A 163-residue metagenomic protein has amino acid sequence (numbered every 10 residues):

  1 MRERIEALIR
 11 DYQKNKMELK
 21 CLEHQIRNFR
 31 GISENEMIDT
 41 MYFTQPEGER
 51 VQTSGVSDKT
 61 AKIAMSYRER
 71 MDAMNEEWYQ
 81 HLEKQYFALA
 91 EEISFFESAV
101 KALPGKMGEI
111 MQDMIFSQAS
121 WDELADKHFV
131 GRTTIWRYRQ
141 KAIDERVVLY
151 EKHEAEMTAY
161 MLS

Functional and structural regions predicted by a protein language model:
M1-A99, V148-S163: N-terminal interaction/assembly modules
I5-L8, P104, H128: A broadly tuned, weak detector of single residues within folded domains
A102-A119: Short amphipathic alpha helix immediately N-terminal
Q118-T134: Helix-turn-helix DNA-binding module
F129-L149: DNA-recognition helix of helix-turn-helix
